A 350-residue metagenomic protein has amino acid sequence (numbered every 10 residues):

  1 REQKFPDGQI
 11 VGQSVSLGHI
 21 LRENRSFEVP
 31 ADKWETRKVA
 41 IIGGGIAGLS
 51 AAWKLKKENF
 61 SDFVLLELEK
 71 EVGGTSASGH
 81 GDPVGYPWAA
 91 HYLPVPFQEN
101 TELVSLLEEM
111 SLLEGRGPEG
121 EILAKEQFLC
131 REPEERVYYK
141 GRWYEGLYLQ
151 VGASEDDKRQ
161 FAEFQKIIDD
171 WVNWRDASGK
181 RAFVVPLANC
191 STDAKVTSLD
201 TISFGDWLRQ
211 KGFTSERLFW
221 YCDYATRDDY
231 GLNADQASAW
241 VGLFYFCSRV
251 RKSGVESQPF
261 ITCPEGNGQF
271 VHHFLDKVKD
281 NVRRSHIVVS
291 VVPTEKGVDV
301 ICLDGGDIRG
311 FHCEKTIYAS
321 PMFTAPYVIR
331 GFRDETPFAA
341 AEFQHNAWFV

Functional and structural regions predicted by a protein language model:
R1-V39, K57-E58: Extreme N-terminal leader/targeting segments of oxidoreductases
W34-L65: N-terminal Rossmann-like FAD-binding beta1-loop-alpha1 element of flavoenzymes
W53, T75-S78, V104, L147-L149 (+2 more regions): Short, solvent-exposed loop/turn and secondary-structure capping segments
K56-D82: Glycine-rich FAD pyrophosphate-binding loop
V84-N173: Dinucleotide-binding Rossmann-like beta1-alpha1 core, especially the glycine-rich loop that anchors the ADP
W88-F97, N189-T197, E256-C263, P337-Q344: Active-site rim elements
D176-G297, H312, I329: Active-site/ligand-binding neighborhood in enzyme catalytic cores
H286-V350: Central helical "cap/lid" subdomain
